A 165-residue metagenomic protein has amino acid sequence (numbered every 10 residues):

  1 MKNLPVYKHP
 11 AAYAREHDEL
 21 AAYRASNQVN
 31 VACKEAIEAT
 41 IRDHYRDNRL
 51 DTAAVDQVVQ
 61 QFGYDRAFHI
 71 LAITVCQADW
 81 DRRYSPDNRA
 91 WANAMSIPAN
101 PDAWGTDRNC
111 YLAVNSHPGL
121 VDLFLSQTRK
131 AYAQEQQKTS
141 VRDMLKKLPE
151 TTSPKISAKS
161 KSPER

Functional and structural regions predicted by a protein language model:
M1-E164: Gram-negative host-targeted secretion-system effectors, predominantly Type III and Type IV, recognized via long
